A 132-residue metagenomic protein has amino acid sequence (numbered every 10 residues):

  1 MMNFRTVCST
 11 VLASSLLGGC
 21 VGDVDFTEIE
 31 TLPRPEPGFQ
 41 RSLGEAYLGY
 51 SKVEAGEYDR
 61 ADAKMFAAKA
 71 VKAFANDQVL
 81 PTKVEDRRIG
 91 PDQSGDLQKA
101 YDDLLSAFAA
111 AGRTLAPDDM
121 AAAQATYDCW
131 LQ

Functional and structural regions predicted by a protein language model:
M1-C8: Bacterial N-terminal signal peptides that target proteins for export
C20-Q132: Long, charged/polar, soluble alpha-helical segments
